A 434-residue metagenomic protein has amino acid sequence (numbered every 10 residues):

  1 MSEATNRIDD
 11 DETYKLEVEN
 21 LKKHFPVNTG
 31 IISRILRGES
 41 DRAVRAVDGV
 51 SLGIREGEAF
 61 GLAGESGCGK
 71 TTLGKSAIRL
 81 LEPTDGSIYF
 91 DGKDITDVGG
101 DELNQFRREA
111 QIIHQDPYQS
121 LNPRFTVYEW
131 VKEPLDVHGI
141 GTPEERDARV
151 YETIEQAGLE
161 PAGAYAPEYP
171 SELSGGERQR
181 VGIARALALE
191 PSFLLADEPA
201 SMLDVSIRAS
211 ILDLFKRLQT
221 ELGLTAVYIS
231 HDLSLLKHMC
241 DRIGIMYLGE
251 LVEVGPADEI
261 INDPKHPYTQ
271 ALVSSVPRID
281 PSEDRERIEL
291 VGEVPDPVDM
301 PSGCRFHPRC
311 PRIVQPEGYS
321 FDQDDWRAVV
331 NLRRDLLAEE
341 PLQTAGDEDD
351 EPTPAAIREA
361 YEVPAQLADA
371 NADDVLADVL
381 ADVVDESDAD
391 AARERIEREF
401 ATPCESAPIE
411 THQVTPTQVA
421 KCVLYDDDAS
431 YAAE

Functional and structural regions predicted by a protein language model:
E3-T13, N28-G38, A257-K421, D428-Y431: Charged, flexible cofactor/metal-binding loops and thiol motifs
G86-D97: Conserved ABC transporter NBD signature motif
I95-Q111, V137, I260-P264, D296-P301: ABC ATPase NBD coupling module
E144-A164, V273: Conserved ABC ATPase "signature" region
A188-S192: A short, proline-enriched helix->beta-strand linker immediately N-terminal to the Walker B motif in ABC-type P-loop
P199, L203, I207-R285: P-loop NTP-binding/switch modules centered on Walker-like glycine-rich loops
